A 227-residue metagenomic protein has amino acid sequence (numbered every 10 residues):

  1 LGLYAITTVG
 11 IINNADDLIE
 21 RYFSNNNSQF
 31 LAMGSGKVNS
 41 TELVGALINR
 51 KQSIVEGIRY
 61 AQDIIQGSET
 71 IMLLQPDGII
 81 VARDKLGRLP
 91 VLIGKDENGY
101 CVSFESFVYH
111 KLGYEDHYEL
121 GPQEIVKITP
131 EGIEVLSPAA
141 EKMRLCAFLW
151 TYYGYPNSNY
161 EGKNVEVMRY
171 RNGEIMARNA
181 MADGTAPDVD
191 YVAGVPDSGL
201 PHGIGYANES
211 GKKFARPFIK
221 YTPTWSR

Functional and structural regions predicted by a protein language model:
L1-G121, K127-D190, V195: Conserved short alpha-helical segments that host acidic/polar catalytic motifs at enzyme active sites
I12, G199-L200, Y221: Alpha-helix N-cap/helix-start and coil->helix boundary motif
G94, G173, G205, R216-P217: Glycine-centered structural positions embedded in regular secondary structure
L149-W150, G203, G211: Generic intrinsically disordered, low-complexity segments enriched for polar/acidic and small residues
A177, I204-A207: Generic hydrophobic alpha-helical scaffold/packing signal
D188-D190, P201, K213, S226: Structured core of small recognition/catalytic domains
D197-G199, G205: Active-site diphosphate/adenylate-binding microenvironment
N208-R227: Short, glycine/charge-rich flexible loops or terminal/linker lids adjacent to PRPP-binding catalytic cores
